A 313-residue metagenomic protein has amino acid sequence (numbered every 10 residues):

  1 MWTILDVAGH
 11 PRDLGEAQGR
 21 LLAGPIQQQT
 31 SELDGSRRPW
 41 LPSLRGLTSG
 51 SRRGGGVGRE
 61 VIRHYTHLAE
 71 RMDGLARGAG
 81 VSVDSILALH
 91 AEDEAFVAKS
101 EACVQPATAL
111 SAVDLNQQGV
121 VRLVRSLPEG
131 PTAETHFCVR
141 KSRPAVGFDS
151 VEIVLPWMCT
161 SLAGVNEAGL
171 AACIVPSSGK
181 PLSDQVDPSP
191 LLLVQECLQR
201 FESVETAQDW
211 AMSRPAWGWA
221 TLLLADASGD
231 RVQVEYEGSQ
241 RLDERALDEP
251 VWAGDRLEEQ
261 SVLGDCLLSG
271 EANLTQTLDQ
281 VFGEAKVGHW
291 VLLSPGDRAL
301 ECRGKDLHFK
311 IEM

Functional and structural regions predicted by a protein language model:
M1-V81, D114-M313: C-terminal, well-structured catalytic/ligand-binding subdomain of enzymes
D84-V121: Gly/Pro-rich turn-and-neighbor structural signature
